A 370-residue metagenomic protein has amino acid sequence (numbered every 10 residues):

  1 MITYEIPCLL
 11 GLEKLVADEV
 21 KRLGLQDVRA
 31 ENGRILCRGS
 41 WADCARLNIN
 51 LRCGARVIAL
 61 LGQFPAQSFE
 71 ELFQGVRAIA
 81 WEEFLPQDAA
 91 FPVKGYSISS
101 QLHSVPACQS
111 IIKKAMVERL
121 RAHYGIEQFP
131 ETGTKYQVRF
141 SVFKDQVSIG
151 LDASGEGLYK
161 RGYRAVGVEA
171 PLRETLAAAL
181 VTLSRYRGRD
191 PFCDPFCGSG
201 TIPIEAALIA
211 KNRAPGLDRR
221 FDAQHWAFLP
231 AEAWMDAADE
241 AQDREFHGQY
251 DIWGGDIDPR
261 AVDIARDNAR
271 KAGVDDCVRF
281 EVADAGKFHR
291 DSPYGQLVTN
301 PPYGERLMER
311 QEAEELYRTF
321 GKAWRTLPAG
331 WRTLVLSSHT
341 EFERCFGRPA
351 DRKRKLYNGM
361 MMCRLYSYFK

Functional and structural regions predicted by a protein language model:
M1-T134: Non-catalytic nucleic-acid substrate-recognition regions in nucleic-acid-modifying enzymes
C8, D256, S337: Short beta-strand/turn micro-motifs composed of small residues that flank or help shape donor/cofactor-binding pockets
I98-Q101, G157, P302-R306: A short, flexible beta-alpha/helix-coil linker loop
V138-S154, Y366: C-terminal edge-of-domain segments
I149-R185: SAM-dependent Rossmann-like transferase core, predominantly class I methyltransferases with a strong bias toward
L172-R290, R306, R310-E314: Conserved S-adenosyl-L-methionine
D284-K287, D291-K370: C-terminal catalytic and target-recognition region of SAM-dependent MTase-like enzymes, primarily methyltransferases
